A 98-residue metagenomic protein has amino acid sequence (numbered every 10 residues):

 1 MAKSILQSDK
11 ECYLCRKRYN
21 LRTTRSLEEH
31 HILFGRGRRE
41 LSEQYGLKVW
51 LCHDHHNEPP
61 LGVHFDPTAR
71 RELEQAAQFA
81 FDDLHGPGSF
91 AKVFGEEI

Functional and structural regions predicted by a protein language model:
M1-E28: Short cysteine-rich loop/turn motifs with clustered Cys
Y13, W50-H53: Cys/His/Pro-rich metal-binding microdomains
R22-T24, E28-E29, G35-Q44: Conserved recognition-core residues within compact binding domains
L27-G35, C52-P59: Histidine-centered catalytic micro-motifs
R38-V49, N57-I98: Polybasic, low-complexity binding patches
